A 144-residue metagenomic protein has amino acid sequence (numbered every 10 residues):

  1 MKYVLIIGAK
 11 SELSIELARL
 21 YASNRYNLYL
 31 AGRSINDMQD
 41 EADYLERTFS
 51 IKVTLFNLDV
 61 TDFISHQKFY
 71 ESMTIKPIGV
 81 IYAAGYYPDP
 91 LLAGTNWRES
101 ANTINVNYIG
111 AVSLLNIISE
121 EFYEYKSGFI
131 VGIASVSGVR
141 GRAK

Functional and structural regions predicted by a protein language model:
K10-E12: Conserved glycine-rich cofactor-binding loop
R25-D40: Conserved glycine-rich Rossmann-like NAD(P)H-binding loop of the short-chain dehydrogenase/reductase
R47-I64: Rossmann-fold cofactor-recognition segment
A83-D89: Conserved NAD(P)H cofactor-binding loop of Rossmann-fold oxidoreductase domains
L91-I104: Substrate-binding pocket helix/loop in short-chain dehydrogenase/reductase
L115-N116: A short, exposed helix-loop element centered on a Lys and neighboring polar residues
S135: Residue(s) in the substrate-gating loop at a strand-loop-helix junction that position the organic substrate next
